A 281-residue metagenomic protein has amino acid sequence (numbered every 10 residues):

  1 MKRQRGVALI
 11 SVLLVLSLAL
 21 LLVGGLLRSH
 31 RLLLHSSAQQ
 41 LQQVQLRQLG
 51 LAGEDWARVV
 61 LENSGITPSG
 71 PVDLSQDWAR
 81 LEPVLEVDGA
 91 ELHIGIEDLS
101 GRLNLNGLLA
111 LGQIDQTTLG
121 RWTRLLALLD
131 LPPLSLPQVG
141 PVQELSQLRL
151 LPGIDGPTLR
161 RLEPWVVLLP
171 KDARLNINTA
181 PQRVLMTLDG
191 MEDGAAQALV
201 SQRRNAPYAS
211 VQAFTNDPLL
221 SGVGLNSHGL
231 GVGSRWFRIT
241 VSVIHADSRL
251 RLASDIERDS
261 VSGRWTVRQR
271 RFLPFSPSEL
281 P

Functional and structural regions predicted by a protein language model:
K2-P281: Compositionally biased linear targeting/interaction segments
